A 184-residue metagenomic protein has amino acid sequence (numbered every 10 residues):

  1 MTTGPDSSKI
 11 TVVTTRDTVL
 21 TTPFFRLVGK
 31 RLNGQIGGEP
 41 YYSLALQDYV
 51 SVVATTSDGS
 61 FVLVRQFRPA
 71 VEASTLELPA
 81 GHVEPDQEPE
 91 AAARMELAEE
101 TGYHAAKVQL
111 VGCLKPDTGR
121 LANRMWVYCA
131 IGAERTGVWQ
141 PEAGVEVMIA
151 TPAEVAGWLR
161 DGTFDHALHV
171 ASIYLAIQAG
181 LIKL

Functional and structural regions predicted by a protein language model:
M1-T21: Extreme N-terminal tail/first-helix region
T15-S51, S57: Acidic, metal-coordinating catalytic segment for phosphate/diphosphate chemistry, firing primarily on the Nudix
E39, D48-S51, T56, H82-L168: Unchanged
L46-A80: A glycine-rich, hydrophobic loop/mini-helix early in the fold
S60, E134-G137, I182-K183: Short helix-loop capping/hinge motifs at secondary-structure junctions, enriched in acidic/polar residues
W158-L184: Long hydrophobic alpha-helical segments typical of transmembrane helices together with their membrane-interfacial
